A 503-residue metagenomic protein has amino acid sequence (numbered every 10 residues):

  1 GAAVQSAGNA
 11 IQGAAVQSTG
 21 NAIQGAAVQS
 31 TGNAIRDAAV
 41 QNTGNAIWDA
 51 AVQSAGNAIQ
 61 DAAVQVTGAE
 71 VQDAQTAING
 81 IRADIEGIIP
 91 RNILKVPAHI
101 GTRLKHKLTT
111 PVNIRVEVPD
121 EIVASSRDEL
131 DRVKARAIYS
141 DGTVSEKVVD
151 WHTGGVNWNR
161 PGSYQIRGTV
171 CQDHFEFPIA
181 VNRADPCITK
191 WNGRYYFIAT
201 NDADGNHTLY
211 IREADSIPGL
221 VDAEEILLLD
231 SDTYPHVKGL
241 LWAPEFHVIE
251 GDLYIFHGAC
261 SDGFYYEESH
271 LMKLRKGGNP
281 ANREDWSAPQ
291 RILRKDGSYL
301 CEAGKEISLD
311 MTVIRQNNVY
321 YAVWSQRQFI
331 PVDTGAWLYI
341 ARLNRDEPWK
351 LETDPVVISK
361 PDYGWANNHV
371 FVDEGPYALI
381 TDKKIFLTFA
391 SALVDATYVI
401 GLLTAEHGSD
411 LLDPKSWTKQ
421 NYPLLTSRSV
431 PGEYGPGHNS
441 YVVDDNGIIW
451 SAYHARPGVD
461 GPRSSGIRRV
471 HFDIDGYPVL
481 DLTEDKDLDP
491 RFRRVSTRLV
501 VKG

Functional and structural regions predicted by a protein language model:
G1-G503: Carbohydrate-active catalytic/glycan-binding domains of CAZyme proteins, especially the secreted or lumenal ectodomains
